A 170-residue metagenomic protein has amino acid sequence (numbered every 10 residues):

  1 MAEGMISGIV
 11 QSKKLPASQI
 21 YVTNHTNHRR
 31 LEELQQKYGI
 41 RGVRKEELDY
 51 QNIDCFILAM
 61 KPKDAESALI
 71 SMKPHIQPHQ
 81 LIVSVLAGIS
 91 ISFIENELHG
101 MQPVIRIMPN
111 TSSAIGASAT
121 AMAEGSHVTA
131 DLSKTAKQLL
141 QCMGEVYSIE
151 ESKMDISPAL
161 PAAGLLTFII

Functional and structural regions predicted by a protein language model:
M1-K45, A117-S118: NAD(P)+-binding Rossmann beta1-loop-alpha1 motif at the extreme N-terminus of oxidoreductases
E3, K153-L160: Small-residue (G/A/S/T)-rich helix-start motifs and N-terminal tracts that mark the onset
S7-Q11, R29-L31, R44, C55 (+2 more regions): Non-catalytic structural scaffold of enzyme domains
N24, R44, R106-P109, E150-E151: Short loop/edge segments at beta-strand edges and connector loops that shape dinucleotide/nucleotide cofactor-binding
K37-Y38, E46-M122: Rossmann-like NAD(P)(H) cofactor-binding subdomain of soluble oxidoreductases
R41-L48, Y147-I149: Short acidic-hydrophobic, aromatic-tinged amphipathic segments that line or gate anion-handling sites
F93-P103, A119-I156, T167-I170: Internal alpha-helical scaffold of NAD(P)-dependent oxidoreductase catalytic cores
P109-S113, P158-I169: Glycine/serine-rich anion-binding loops at beta->alpha junctions that coordinate negatively charged ligand groups
